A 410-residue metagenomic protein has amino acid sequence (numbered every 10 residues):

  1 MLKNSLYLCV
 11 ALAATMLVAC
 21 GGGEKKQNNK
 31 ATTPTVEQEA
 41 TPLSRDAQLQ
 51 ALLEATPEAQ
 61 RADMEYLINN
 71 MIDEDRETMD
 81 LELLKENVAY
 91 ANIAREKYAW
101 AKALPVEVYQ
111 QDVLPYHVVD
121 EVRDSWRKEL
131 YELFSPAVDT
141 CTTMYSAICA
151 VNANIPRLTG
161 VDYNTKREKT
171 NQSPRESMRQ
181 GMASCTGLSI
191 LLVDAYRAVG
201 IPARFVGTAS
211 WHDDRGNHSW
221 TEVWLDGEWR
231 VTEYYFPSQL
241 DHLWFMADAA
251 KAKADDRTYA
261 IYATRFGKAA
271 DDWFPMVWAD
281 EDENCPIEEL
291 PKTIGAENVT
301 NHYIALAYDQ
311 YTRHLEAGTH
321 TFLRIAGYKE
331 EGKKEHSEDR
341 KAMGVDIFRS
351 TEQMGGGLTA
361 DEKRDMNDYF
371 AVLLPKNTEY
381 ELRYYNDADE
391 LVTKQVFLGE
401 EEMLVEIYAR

Functional and structural regions predicted by a protein language model:
M1-L8: Bacterial N-terminal signal peptides that target proteins for export
M16-A19: C-terminal motif of bacterial Sec signal peptides marking the signal peptidase cleavage site
G21-G23: Bacterial signal peptide processing site
T32-Q180: Secondary-structure boundary elements
V151, G181-V206, T221: Cysteine-centered nucleophilic/redox motifs
N164-T165, A198, A209-D214, S219 (+2 more regions): His-Asp-centered catalytic microenvironments across diverse enzyme cores, prominently the transglutaminase-like
D387-R410: Structured interaction patches on ligand/partner-binding surfaces of diverse proteins
